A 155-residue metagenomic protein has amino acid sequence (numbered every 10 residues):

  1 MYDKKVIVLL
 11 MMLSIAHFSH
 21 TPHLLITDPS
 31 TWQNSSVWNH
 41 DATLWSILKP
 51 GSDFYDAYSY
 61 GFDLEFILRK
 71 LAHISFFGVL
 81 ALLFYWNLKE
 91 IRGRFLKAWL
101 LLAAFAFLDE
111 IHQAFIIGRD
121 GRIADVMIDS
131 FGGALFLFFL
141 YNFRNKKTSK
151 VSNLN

Functional and structural regions predicted by a protein language model:
M1-A114, I123, S130-K147, V151-N155: Bulky hydrophobic segments
D120: Sequence-specific DNA-binding recognition helix
